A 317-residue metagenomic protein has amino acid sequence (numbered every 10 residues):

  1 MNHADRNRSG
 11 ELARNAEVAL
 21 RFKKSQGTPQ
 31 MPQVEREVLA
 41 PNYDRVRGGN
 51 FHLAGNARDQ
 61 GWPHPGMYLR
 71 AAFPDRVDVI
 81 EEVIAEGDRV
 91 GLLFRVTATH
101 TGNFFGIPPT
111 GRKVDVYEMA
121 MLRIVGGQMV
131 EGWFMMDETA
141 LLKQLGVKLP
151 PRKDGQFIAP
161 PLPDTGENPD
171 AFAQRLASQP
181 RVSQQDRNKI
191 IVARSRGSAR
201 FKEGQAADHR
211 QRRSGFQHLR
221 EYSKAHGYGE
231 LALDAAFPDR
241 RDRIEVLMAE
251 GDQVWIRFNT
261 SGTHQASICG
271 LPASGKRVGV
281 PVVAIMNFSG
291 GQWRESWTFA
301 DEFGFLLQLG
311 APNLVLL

Functional and structural regions predicted by a protein language model:
M1-L317: C-terminal and inter-domain tail/linker signature
